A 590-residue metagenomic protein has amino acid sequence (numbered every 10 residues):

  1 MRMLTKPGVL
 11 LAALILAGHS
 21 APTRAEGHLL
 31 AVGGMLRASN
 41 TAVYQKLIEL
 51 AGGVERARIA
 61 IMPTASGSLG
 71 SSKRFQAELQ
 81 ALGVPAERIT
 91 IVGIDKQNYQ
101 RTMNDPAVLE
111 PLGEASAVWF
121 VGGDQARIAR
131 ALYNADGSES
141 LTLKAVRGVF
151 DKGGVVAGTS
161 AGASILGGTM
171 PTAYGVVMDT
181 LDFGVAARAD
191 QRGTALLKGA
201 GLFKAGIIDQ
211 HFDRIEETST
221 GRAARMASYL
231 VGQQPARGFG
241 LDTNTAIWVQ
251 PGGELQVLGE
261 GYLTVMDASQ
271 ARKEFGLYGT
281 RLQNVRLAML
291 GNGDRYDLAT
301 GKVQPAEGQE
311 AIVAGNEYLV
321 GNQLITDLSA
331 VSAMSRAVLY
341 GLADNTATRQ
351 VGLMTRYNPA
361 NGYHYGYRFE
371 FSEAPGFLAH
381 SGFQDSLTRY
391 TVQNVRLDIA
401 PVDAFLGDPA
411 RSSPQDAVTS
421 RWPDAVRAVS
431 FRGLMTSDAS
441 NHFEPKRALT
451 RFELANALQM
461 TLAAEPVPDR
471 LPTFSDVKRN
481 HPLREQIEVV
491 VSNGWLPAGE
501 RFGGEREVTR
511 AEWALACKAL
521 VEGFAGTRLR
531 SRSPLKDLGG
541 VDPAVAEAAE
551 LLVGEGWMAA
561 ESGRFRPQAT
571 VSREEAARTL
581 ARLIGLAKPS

Functional and structural regions predicted by a protein language model:
M1-V9: Bacterial N-terminal signal peptides that target proteins for export
A17-P22: N-terminal signal peptide c-region/cleavage motif recognized by signal peptidases
A25-E55, S66-R74, L79-A86, T172 (+1 more regions): C-terminal and late-domain segments of enzyme folds
L30-A31, R58-P63, I89-V92, A117-V121 (+5 more regions): Structural recognition of the beta-strand scaffold that forms the well-ordered cores of secreted hydrolase catalytic
S66-G67, R74, P85-L109: Functional beta-strand-loop-alpha-helix junction segments that form "active/interaction loops" within catalytic
W119-G122, A145-V146, F150-P171: Catalytic nucleophile loop
Q125-E139: Glycine/threonine-rich flexible loop motifs
D408-P423, M435-A455, Q459-E485, S492-A511 (+4 more regions): Feature responds to low-complexity, polar/acidic, surface-exposed segments characteristic of secreted/exported proteins
